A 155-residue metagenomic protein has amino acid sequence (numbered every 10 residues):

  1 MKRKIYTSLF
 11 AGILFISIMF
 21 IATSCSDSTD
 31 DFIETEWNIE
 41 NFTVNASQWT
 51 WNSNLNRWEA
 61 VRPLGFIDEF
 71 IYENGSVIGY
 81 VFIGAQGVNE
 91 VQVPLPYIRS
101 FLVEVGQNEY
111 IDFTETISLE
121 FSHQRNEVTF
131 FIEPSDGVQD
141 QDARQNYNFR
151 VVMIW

Functional and structural regions predicted by a protein language model:
K2, E34-W155: First exposed extracellular module after export/assembly in secreted or surface-exposed proteins
K2-I5, G12, S17-T43: Bacterial Sec-dependent N-terminal signal peptides
F10-A11, F15, S118-E120: Homeobox/homeodomain signature
